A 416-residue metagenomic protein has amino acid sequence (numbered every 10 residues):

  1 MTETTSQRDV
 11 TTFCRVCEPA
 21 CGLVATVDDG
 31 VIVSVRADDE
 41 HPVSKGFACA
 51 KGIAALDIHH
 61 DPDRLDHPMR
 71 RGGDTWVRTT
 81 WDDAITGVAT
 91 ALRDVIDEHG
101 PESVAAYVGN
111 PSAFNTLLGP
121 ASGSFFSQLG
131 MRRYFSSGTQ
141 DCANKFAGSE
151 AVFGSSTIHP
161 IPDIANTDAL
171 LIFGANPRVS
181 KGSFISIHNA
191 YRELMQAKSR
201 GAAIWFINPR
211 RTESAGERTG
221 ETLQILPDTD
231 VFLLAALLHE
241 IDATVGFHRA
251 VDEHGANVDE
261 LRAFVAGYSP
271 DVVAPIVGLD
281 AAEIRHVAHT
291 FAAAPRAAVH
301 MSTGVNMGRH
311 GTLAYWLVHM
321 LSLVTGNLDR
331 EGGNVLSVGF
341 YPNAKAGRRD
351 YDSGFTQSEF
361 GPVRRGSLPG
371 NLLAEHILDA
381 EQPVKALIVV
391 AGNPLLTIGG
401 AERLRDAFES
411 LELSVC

Functional and structural regions predicted by a protein language model:
M1-A243, D280, I388-P394: N-terminal export/assembly segments and adjacent metallocofactor-ligating motifs of anaerobic energy-metabolism
E40, A143-L317, V324-L328, P342-R348 (+1 more regions): Non-catalytic alpha/beta scaffold blocks inside enzyme catalytic domains
A50-D66, S337-G354: Short, compositionally biased "basic patch" segments
H60, W76, H99, S136 (+5 more regions): Secondary-structure transition/capping residues
A89-G130, T303, H310-R349: A short, flexible N-terminal coil/short beta segment enriched in small residues
